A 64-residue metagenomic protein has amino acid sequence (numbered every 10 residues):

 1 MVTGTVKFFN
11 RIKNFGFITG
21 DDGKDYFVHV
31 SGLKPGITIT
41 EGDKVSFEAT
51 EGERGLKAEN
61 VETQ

Functional and structural regions predicted by a protein language model:
M1-N10: Structural detector for short beta-strands of small beta-barrel domains
N10, D21, E51-E53: A generic beta-sheet turn/junction motif
K13-I18: Short aromatic-glycine-enriched beta-strand elements
K24-I37: Beta-strand/loop nucleic-acid-binding surfaces
K34-S46: Short nucleic-acid-contacting surface segments enriched for D/E, G, S/T with interspersed K/R
T50-Q64: OB-fold/S1-family single-stranded nucleic acid-binding modules
